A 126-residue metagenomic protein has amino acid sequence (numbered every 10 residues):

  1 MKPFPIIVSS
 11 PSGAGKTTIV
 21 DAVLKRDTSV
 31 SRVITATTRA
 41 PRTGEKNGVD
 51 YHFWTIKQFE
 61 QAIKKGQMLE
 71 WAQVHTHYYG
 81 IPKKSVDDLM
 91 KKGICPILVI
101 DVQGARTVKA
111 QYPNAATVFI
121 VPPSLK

Functional and structural regions predicted by a protein language model:
M1-I6: Pre-Walker A (Motif I) flank of P-loop NTPase domains
S9-P11: P-loop (Walker A) phosphate-binding loop of NTP-binding proteins
A14: ATP-binding Walker
T17: Walker A/P-loop
V20-D21: The feature captures the helix immediately C-terminal to the Walker
L24-I34: Post-Walker A helix-loop "phosphate-sensing" segment adjacent to the P-loop in P-loop NTPases
T37-L98, V102-R106: ATP-dependent small-molecule kinase phosphotransfer cores that center on conserved nucleotide phosphate-binding segments
P96-D101, Q111-K126: Conserved phosphate-donor/acceptor-positioning beta-strand/loop module used by diverse small-molecule
